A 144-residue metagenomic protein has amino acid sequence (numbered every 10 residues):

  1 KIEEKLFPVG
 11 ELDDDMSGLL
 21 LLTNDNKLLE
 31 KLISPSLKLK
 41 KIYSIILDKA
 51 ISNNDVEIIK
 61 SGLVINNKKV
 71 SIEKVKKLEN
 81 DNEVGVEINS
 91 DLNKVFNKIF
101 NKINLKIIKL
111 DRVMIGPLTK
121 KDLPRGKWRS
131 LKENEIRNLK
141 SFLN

Functional and structural regions predicted by a protein language model:
K1-N144: Basic, flexible Lys/Arg- and Gly-enriched helix-loop patches that mediate nucleic-acid binding at interfaces with rRNA
